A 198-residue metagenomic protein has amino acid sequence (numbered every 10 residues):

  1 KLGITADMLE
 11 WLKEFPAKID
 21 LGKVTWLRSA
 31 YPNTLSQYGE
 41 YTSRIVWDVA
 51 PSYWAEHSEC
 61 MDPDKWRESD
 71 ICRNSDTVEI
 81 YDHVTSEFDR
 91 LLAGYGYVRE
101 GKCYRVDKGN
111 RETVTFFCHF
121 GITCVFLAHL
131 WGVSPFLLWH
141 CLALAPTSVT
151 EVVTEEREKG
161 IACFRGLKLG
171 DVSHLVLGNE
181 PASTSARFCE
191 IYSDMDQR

Functional and structural regions predicted by a protein language model:
L2-Y95: Phosphate-handling substructures
T5-N33, V98, K102-T113, C124-R198: Acidic, low-complexity terminal tails and accessory targeting/binding regions of phosphate-metabolizing enzymes
F117-C118: Short beta-strand scaffold positions
